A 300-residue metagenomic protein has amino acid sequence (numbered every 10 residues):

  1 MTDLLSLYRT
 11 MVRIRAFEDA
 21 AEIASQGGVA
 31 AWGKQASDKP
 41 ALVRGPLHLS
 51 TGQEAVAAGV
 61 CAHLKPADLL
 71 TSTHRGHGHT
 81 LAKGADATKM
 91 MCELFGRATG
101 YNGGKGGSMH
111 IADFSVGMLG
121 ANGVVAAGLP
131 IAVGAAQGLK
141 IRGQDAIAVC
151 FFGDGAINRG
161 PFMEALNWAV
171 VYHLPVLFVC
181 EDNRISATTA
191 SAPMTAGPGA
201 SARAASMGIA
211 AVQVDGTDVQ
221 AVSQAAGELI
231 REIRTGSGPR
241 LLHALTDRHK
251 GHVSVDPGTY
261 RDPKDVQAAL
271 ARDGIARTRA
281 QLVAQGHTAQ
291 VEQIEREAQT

Functional and structural regions predicted by a protein language model:
M1-V56, S254, G258-T300: Conserved acidic/glycine
R15-E18, R75, E228, R248: Short, cationic motifs built from Arg/Lys/His that form the positively charged side of catalytic pockets
A16-D19, G28-V29, D68, L174 (+1 more regions): Residue-level recognition of short, well-ordered coil/turn positions that link secondary-structure elements
F17-A21, G100, G104, T235-P239 (+1 more regions): Intrinsically disordered or highly flexible coil/loop and linker segments, enriched in small and charged/polar residues
A21, T80-A82, T188, H252: Short acidic, gly/pro-rich beta-turn/loop elements at beta-sheet edges and active-site/ligand-binding grooves
A30-Y172, P193-A196, S201-G208: Cofactor-binding active-site loop characterized by glycine-rich and histidine/acidic residues
M118-T300: Glycine-rich ThDP/TPP pyrophosphate-binding loop and its adjacent helix/strand module within ThDP-dependent enzymes
